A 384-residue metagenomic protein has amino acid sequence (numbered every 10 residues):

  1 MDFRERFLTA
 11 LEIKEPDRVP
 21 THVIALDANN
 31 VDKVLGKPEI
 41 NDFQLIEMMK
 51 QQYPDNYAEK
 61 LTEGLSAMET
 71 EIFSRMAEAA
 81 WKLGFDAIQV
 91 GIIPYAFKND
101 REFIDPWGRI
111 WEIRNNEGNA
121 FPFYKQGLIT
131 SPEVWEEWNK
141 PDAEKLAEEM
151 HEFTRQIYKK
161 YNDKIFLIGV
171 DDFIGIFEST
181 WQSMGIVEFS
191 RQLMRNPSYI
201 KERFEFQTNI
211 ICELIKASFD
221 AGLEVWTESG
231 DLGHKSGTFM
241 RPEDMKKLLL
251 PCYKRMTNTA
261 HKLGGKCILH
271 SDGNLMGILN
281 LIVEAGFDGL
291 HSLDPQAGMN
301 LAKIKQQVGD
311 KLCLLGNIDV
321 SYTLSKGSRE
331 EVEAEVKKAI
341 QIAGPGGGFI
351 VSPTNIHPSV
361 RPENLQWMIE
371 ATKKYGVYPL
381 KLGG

Functional and structural regions predicted by a protein language model:
M1-E69, I104, I110-G384: Active-site loop segments of alpha/beta catalytic cores
S66, A77-E78, P94-A96, A339: Short linear loop/turn motifs
F73-G91, A217-A221: Catalytic domains of carbohydrate-active enzymes, especially glycoside hydrolases
A87-R101: Short acidic, Pro/Gly- and aromatic-enriched capping/linker segments at domain boundaries
